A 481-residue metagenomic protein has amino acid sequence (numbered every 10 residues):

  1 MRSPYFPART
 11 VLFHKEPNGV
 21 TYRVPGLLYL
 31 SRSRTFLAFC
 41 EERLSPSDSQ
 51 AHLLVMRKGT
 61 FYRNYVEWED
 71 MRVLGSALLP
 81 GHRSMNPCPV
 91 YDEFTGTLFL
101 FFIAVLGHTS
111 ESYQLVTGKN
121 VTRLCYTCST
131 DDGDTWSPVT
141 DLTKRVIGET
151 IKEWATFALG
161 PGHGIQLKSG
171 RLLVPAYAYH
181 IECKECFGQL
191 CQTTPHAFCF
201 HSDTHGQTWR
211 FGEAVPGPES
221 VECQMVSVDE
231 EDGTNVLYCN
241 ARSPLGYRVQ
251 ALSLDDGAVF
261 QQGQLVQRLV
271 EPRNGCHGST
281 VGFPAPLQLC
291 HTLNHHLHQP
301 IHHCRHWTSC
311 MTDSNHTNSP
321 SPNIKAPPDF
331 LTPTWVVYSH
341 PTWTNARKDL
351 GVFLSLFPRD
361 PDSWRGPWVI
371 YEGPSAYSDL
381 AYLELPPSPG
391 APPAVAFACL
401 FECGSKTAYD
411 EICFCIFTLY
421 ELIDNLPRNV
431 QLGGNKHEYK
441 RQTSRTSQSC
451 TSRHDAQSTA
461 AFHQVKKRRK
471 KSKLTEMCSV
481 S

Functional and structural regions predicted by a protein language model:
M1-S458, F462-S481: Asp-box/BNR beta-propeller blade signature and adjacent active/binding-site loops in extracellular glycan-interacting
